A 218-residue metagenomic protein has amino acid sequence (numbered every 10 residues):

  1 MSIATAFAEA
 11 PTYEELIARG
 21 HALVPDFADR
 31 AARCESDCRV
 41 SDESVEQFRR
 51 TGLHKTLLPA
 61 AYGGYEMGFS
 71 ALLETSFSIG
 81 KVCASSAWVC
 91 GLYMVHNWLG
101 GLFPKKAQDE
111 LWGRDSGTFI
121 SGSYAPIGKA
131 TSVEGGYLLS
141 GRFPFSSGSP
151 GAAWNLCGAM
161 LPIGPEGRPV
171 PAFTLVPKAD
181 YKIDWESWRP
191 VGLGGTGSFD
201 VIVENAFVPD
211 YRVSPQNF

Functional and structural regions predicted by a protein language model:
M1-E14, V89-M94, A179-R189: Short, charge-rich amphipathic segments
S2-L58, G64-E74: Alpha-helical interface subdomain recognition
D42-R50, H54-A152, I163, R168: Glycine-rich flavin
T56, A61, P162-G164, A179-Y181 (+1 more regions): Generic structural motif
G101, G158-A159, E204: Short beta-strand-to-turn element immediately C-terminal to the catalytic PLP-Schiff-base lysine in fold type I
R142-W188, G197: DPxDG-like acidic metal-binding loop motif
Y181-F218: Flexible, small-/acidic-enriched active-site or ligand-binding loops
